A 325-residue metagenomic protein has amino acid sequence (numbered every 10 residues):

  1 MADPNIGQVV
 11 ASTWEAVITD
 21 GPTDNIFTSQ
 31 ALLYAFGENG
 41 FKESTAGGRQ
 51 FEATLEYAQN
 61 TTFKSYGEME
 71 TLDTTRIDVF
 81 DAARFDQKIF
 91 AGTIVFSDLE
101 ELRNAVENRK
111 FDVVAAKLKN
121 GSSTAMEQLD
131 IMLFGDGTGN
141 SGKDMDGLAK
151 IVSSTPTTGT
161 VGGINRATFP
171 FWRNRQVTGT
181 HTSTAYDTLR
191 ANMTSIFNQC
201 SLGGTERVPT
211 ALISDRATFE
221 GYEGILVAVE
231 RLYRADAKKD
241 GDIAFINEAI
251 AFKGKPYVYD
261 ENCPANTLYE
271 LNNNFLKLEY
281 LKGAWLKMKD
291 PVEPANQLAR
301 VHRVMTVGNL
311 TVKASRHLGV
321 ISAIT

Functional and structural regions predicted by a protein language model:
M1-T62, R76-T325: Core alpha/beta structural scaffold of self-assembling particle/tube/pore-forming proteins
K64-E68: Short, conserved acidic/polar surface loops in the N-terminal third of protein domains
E70-L72: Membrane-permeabilization and membrane-interfacing ectodomains
